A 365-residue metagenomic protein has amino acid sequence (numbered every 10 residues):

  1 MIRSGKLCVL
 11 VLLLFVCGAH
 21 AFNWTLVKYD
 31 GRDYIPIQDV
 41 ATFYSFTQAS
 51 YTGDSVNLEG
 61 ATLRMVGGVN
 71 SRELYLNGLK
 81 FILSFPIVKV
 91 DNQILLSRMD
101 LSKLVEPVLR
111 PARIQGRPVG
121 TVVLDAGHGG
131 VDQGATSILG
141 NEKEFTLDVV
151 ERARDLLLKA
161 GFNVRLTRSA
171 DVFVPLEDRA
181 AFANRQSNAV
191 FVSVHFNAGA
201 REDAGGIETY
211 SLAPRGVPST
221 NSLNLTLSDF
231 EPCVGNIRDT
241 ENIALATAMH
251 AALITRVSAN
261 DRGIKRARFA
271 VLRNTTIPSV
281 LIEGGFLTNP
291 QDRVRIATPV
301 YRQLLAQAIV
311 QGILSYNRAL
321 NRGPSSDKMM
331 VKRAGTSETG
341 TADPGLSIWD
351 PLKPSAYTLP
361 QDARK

Functional and structural regions predicted by a protein language model:
M1, V16-C17, S337, A342: Intrinsically disordered, low-complexity regions enriched in Ser/Pro/Gly/Gln/His and often acidic
M1-V9: Bacterial N-terminal signal peptides that target proteins for export
C8-C17: Bacterial N-terminal signal peptides
A19-I138, D148, L156, A160 (+1 more regions): Primary recognition of N-terminal secretory signal peptides and signal-anchoring hydrophobic helices
G140-K365: Active-site-proximal helix/loop segments of hydrolytic enzymes
